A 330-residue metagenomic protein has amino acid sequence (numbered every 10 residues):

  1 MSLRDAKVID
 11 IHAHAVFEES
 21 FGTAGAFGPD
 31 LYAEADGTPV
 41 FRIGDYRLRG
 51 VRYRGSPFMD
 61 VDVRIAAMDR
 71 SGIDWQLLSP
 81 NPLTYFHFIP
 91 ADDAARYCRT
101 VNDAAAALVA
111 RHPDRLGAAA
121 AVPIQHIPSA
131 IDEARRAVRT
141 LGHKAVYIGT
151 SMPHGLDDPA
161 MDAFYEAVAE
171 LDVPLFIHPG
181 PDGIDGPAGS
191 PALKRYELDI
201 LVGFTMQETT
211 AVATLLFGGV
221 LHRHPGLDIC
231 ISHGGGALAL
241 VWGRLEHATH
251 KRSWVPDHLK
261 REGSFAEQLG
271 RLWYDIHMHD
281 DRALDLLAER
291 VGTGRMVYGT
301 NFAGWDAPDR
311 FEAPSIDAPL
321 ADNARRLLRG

Functional and structural regions predicted by a protein language model:
S2-I11, E18-W75, D103-R111, R135-R136 (+5 more regions): Mid-to-C-terminal alpha-helical segments outside catalytic/metal-binding sites
I9-A13, Q76-L78, G117-A120, V146-I148 (+4 more regions): Hydrophobic faces of well-ordered beta-strands that scaffold small-molecule active sites in alpha/beta enzyme cores
H14-F58, D182-Q207, L245-L269: Active-site gating loops and adjacent loop-to-helix segments of metal-dependent hydrolytic enzymes
E19-G22, H87, G186-L193, G235-H250 (+2 more regions): Histidine/acidic-residue-rich catalytic or RNA/ligand-binding cores of hydrolases and nuclease-related proteins
R54-M59, F86, I124-A130, M152-P159 (+3 more regions): Acidic-and-aromatic substrate-binding clefts and catalytic sites of carbohydrate-active enzymes
D74-V212: Active-site gating/metal-coordination segments in enzymes
L141-A145, A169-P174, L193-K194, H224-L227 (+2 more regions): Glycine-enriched alpha-helix->loop->beta-strand junction motifs that scaffold or abut catalytic
L216-E267: Aromatic-lined glycan-binding groove of carbohydrate-active enzymes
